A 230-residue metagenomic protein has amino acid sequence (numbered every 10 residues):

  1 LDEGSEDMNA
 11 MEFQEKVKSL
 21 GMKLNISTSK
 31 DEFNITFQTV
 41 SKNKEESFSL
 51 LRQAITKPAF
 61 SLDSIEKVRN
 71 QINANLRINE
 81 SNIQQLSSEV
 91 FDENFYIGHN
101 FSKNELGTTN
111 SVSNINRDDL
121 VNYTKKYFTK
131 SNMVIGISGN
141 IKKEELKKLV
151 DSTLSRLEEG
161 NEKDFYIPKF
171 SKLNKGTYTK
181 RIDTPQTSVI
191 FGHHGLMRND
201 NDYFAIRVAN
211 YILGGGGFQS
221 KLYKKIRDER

Functional and structural regions predicted by a protein language model:
G4-D7, Q38-Q71, G215-G216: M16/insulysin-pitrilysin zinc metalloprotease superfamily fold
E6-E45, I78-S131, R156-D200, G215-R230: Non-catalytic beta-strand/loop surface segments
E12, K57-I65, N75, I115-R117: Peptidyl-prolyl cis-trans isomerase
K23-L24, K57, S61-L62, K143-E144 (+1 more regions): Short beta-strands and strand-coil junctions in structured, solvent-facing domains, enriched
E45-S47, S64, K148, N199-D202: Solvent-exposed, non-transmembrane alpha-helical starts
N140: Carbohydrate-associated surface elements
